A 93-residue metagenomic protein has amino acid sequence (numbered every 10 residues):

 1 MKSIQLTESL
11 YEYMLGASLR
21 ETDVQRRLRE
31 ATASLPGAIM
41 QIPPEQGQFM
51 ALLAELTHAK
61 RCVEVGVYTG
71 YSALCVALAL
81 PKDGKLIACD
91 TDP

Functional and structural regions predicted by a protein language model:
M1-P93: A short alpha-helical cap/connector motif
